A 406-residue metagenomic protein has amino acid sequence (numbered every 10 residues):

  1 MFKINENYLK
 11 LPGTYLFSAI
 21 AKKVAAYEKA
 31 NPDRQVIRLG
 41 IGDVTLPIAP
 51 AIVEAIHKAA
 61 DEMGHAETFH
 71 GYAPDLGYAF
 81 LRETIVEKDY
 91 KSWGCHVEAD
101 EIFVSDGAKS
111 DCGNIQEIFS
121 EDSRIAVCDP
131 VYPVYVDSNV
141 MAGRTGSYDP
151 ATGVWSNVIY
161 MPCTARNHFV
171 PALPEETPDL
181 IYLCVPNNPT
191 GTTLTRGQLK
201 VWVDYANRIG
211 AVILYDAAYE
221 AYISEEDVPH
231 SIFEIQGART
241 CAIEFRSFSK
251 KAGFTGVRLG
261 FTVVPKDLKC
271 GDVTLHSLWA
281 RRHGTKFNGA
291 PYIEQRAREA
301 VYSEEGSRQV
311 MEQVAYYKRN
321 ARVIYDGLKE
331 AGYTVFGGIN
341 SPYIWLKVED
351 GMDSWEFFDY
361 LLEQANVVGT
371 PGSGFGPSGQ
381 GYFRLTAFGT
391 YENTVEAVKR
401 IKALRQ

Functional and structural regions predicted by a protein language model:
F2-D106, V301-E305: N-terminal small-domain helix-loop-helix segment of the aminotransferase-like
N31, A142, R208-I209, A331 (+1 more regions): Helix C-cap/helix->beta junction micro-motif
P47, Y317-K318, A331-Q364: Conserved PLP-binding catalytic core of the aspartate aminotransferase-like
H65-Y205, E220-I235, I243: Conserved core of the PLP fold type I
E87, K91, C95, S147 (+3 more regions): PLP-dependent enzyme catalytic core of the Aspartate aminotransferase-like
V140, E234-A315, R322-D326, R405: Conserved core segment of the aminotransferase class I/II
Q295, E299, V314-Y325, V335-K347 (+1 more regions): Conserved glycine-rich beta-strand-loop-beta hairpin in the small C-terminal domain of fold type I
